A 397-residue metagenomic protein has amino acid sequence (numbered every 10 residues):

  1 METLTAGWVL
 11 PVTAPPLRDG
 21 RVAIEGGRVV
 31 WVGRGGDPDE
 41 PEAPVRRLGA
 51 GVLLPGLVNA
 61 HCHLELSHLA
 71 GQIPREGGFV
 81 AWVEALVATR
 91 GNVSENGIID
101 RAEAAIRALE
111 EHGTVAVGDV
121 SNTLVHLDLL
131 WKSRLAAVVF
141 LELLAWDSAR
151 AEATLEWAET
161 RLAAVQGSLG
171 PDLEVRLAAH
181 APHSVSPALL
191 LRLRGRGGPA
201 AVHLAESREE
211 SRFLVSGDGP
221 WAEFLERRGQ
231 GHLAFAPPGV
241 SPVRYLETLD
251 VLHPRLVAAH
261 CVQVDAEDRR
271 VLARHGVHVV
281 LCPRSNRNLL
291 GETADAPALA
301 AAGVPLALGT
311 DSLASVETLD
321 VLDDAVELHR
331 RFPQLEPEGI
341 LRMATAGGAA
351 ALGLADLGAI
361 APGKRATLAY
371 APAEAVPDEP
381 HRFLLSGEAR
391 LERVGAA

Functional and structural regions predicted by a protein language model:
M1-E40: N-terminal metal-binding scaffold of metallo-dependent hydrolase/deaminase domains
G36-L54, G197: Active-site metal-binding motif and surrounding structural segment of the metallo-beta-lactamase
V52-L53, A70-R134, E156-G170: Alpha-helical scaffold segments that flank or form the walls of functional sites
P55-S67, P199-R208: Histidine-centered catalytic micro-motifs
H63, N122-T123, E142-W146, H180-P182 (+4 more regions): Active-site beta-loop-alpha junctions enriched in small/polar residues
H68-D100, R134, V138-L144, R208-R255 (+1 more regions): Active-site gating loops and adjacent loop-to-helix segments of metal-dependent hydrolytic enzymes
D128-K132, L155-H278, L290-L306: Histidine/acidic residue-rich metal-binding segments in metalloenzymes
R365-A397: C-terminal cap of metal-dependent C-N hydrolases
